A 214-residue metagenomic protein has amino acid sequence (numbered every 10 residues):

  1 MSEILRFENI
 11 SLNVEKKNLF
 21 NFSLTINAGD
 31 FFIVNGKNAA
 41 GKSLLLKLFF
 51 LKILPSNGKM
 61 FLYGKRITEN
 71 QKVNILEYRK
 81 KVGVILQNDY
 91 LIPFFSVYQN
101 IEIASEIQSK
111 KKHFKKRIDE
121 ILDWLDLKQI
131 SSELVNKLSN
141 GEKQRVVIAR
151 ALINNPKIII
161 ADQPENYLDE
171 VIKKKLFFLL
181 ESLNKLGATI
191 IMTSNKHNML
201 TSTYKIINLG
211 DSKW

Functional and structural regions predicted by a protein language model:
F50: Helix-to-loop junction immediately C-terminal to a conserved catalytic motif
G58-E69: Conserved ABC transporter NBD signature motif
I67-G83: ABC ATPase NBD coupling module
H113-I130: Conserved ABC ATPase "signature" region
L134-L138, E142: Conserved ABC ATPase signature
I148: Hydrophobic anchor residue at the start of the ABC signature
I159-D162: Catalytic Walker B motif of ABC-type/P-loop ATPase nucleotide-binding domains
